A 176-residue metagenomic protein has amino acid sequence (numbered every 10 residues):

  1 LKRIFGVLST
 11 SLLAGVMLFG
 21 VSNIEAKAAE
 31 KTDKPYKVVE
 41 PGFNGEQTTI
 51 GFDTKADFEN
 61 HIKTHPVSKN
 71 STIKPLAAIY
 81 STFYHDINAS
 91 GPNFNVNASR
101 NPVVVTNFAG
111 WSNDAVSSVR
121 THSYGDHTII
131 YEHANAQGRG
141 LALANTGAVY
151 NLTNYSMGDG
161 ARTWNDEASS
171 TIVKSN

Functional and structural regions predicted by a protein language model:
L1-A26: Sec-dependent N-terminal signal peptides of Gram-positive bacterial secreted proteins and lipoproteins
K27-N176: Compact beta-sheet-dominated domain cores in extracellular/mature segments
